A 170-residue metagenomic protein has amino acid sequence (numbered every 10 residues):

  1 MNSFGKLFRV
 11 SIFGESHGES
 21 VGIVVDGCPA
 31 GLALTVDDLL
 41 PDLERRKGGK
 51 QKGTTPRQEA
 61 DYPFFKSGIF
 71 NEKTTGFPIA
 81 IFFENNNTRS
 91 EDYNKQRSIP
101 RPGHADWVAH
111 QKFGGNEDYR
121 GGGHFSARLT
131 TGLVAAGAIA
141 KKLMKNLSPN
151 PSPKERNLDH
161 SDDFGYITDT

Functional and structural regions predicted by a protein language model:
M1-K142, N146, D162-T170: Generic N-terminal targeting/processing segments that precede catalytic cores or assembly contacts
L147-S161: Intrinsic disorder/low-complexity segments
